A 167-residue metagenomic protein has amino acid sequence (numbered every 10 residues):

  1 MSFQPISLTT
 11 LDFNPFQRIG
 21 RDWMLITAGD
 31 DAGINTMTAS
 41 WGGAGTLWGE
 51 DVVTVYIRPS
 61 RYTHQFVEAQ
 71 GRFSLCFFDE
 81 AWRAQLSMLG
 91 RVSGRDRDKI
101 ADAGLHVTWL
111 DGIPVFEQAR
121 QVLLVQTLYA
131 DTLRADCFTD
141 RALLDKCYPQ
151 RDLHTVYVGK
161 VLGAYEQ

Functional and structural regions predicted by a protein language model:
M1-Q167: Basic, polyanion-binding surface patches
